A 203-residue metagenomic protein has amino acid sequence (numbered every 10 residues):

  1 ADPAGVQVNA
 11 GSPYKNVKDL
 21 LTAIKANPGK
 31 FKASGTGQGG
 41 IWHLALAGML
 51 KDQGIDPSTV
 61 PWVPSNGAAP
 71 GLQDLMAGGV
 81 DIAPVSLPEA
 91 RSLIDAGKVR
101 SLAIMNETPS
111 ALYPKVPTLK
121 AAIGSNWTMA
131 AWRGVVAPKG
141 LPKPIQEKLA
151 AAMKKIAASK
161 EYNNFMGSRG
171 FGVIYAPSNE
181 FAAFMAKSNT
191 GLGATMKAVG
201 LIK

Functional and structural regions predicted by a protein language model:
A1, A83-L93: Ligand-binding clamshell of periplasmic/extracellular solute-binding protein-like
A1-P70, L119, W132-F165: Hinge/capping helix and adjacent helix->loop/strand transition within the periplasmic-binding protein
N16, G78-G79, S86, K98 (+4 more regions): Conserved functional loop/turn residues at catalytic and ligand-binding sites
N27-F31, M76-V85, K98-S101, T190-G191: Alpha-to-beta junction loops
W62-Q73, S86-E89, N179: Short helix-initiation/N-cap motifs at beta->coil->alpha
E89-A157, K187-T190, T195: C-terminal lobe and pocket-closing loops of periplasmic/extracytoplasmic Venus-flytrap solute-binding proteins
E147, A158, N163-A183: Mature extracytoplasmic/periplasmic domains
P177-K203: Extracellular/periplasmic bilobal clamshell ligand-binding domains
